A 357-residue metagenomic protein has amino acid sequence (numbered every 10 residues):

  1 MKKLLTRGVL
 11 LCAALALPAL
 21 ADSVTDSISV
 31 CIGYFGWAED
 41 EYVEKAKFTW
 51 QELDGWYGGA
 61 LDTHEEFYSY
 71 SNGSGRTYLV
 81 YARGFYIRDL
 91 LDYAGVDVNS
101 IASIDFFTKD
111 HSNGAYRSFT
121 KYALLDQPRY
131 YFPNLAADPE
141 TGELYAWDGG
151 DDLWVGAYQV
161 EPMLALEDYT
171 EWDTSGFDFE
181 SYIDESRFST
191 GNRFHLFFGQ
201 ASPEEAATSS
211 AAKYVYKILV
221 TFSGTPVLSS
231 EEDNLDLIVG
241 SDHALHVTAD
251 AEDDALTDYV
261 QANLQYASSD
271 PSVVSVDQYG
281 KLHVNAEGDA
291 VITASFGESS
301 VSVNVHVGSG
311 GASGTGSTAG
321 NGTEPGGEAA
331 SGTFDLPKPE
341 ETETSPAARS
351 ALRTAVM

Functional and structural regions predicted by a protein language model:
M1-V9: Bacterial N-terminal signal peptides that target proteins for export
L17-A21: Sec/Tat signal peptide C-region and signal peptidase I cleavage site
D22-P226, G310: N-terminal intrinsically disordered, low-complexity segments enriched in P/E/S/T
D97-S100, F106, F222-G316, G320-G327 (+2 more regions): Extracytoplasmic soluble-region selector
K338-E343: Short linear motifs in low-complexity or flexible loops
A348-M357: A cross-kingdom C-terminal cell-surface attachment/processing module
